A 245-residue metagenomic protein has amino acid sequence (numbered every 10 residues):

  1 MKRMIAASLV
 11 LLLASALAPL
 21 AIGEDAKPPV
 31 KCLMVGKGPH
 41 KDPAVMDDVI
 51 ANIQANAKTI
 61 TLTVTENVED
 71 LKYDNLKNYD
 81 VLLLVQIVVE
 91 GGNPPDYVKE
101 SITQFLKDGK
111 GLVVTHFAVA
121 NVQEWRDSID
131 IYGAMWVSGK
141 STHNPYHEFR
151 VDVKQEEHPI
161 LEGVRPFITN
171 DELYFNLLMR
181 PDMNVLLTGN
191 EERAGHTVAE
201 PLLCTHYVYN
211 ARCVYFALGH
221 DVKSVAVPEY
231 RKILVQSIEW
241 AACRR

Functional and structural regions predicted by a protein language model:
M1-M4: Positively charged n-region of N-terminal signal peptides that target proteins for export
A7-A16: Bacterial N-terminal signal peptides
P19-G23: Boundary at the C-terminal end of the N-terminal hydrophobic targeting segment
E24-V30, V45, A55-N56, R193-E200 (+1 more regions): Extracellular ligand-binding/catalytic regions of CAZymes and related secreted enzymes and adhesion modules
K27-V122: Helical hinge/lid and interdomain linker segments adjacent to catalytic or ligand-binding clefts that mediate domain
G36-G38, E191, G219: Residue-level signal for short, function-critical loop segments
A44-D47, N56, T61, A134 (+1 more regions): Catalytic beta-strand/loop cores that center a nucleophilic Ser/Cys/Thr and support acyl-enzyme chemistry
G91-G163: A glycine-rich, often tryptophan-bearing local segment used as a flexible ligand/cofactor-contacting loop or short
